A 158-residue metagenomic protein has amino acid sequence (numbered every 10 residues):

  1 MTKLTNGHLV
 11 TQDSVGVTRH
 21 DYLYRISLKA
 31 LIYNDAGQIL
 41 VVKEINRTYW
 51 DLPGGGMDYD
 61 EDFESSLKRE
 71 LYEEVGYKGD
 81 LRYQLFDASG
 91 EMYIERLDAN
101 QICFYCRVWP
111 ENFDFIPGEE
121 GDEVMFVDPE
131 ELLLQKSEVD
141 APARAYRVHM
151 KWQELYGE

Functional and structural regions predicted by a protein language model:
M1-K29: Acidic, metal-coordinating catalytic segment for phosphate/diphosphate chemistry, firing primarily on the Nudix
I26-L28, G37, N100-I102, D122: Change "...and in nucleic-acid phosphodiester-cleaving endonucleases..." to "...and in nucleic-acid processing enzymes
I32-Y33, V41, C106, F126: Conserved hydrophobic "DFG−1" position in protein kinase catalytic cores
N34-E74: Conserved Nudix-box catalytic region and its N-terminal flanking loop in Nudix hydrolases and closely related
Q38-I39, E111-F115: Short helix-loop capping/hinge motifs at secondary-structure junctions, enriched in acidic/polar residues
T48-Y49, E119-E158: Nudix hydrolase/Nudix homology domain
K78-D87: A short coil-to-beta-strand element that immediately follows conserved catalytic motifs
G90-F113, M125: Active-site-adjacent beta-strand/loop module that shapes the phosphate/pyrophosphate-binding cleft
